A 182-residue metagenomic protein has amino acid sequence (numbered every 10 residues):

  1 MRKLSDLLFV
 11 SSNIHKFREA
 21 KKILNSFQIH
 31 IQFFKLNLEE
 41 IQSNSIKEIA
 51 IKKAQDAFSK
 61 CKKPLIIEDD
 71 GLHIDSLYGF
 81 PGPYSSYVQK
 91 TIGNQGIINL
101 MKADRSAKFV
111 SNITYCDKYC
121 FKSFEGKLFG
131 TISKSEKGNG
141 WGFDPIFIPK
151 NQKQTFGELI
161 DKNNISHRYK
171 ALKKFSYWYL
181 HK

Functional and structural regions predicted by a protein language model:
R2-L8, H15-K182: Anionic-ligand binding patches
